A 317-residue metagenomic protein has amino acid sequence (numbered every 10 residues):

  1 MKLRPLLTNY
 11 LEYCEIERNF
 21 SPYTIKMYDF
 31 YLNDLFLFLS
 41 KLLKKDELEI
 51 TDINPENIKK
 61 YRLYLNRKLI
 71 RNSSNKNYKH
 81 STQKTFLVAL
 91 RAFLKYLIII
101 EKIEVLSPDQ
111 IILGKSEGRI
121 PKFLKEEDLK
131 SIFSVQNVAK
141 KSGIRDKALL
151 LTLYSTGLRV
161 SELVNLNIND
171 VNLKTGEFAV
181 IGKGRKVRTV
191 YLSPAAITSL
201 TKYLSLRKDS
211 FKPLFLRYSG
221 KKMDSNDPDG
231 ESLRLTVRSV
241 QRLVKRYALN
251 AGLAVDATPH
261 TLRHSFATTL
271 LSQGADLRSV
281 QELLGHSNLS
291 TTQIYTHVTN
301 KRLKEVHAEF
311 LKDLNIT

Functional and structural regions predicted by a protein language model:
M1-T317: Conserved catalytic core of the tyrosine transesterase superfamily
